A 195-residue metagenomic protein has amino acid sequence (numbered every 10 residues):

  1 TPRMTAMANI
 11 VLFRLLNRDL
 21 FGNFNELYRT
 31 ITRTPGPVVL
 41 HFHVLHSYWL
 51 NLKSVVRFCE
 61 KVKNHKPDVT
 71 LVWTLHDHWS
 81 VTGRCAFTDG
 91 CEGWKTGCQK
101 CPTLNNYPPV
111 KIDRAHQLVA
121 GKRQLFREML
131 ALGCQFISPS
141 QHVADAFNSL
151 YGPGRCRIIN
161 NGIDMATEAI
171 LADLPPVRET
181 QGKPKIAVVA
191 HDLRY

Functional and structural regions predicted by a protein language model:
T1, S54, T82-T88, G93 (+2 more regions): Short aromatic-enriched loop/helix-cap "lid" or pocket-rim segments at secondary-structure transitions that line
T1-V39: A conserved catalytic-core segment of Leloir-type glycosyltransferases
Y28-L50, P67-H76: Short N-terminal targeting/anchoring amphipathic segment
E60, W94-F136: Membrane-proximal helix-turn-helix segments that form the acceptor-binding/catalytic region of lipid-linked
V62-L71, C134: A short helix->loop->beta-strand "cap" motif at the edges of active sites that frequently abuts
V72-H76, L130-Q141, R157, L193-R194: A short beta-strand/loop micro-motif in the catalytic core of glycosyltransferases that engages the nucleotide-sugar
H142, G162: Carbohydrate-associated surface elements
V177-Y195: Conserved donor-binding/catalytic core segment of Leloir-type glycosyltransferases
